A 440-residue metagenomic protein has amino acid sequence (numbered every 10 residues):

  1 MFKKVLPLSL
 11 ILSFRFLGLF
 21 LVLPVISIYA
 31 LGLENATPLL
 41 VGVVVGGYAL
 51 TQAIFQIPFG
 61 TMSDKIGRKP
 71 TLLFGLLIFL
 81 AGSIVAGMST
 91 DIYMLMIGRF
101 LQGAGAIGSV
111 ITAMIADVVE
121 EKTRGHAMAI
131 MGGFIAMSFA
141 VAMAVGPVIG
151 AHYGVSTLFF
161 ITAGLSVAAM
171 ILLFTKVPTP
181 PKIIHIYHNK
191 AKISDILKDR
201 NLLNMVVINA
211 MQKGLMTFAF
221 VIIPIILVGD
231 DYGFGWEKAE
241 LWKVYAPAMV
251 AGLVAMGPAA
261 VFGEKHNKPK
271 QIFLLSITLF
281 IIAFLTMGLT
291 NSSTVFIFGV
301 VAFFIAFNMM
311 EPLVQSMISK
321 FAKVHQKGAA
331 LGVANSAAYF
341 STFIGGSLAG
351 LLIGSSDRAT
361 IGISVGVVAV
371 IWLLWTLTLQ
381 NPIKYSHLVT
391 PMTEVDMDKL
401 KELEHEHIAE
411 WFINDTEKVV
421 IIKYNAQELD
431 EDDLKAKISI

Functional and structural regions predicted by a protein language model:
P24-P38, V221-A239: Short amphipathic helix-loop junctions that connect adjacent transmembrane helices in Major Facilitator Superfamily/SLC
A49-I57, F139-A140, M249-G257, T342-F343: Residue-level signature of mid-helix packing/kink "hotspots" within the transmembrane helices of 12-pass Major
I54-T90: Conserved MFS/SLC helix-loop-helix module at the cytosolic interface between two early adjacent transmembrane helices
Q56-G67, A255-K268, I353: Helix-to-loop junctions at the C-terminal end of transmembrane segments in multipass secondary transporters
K65-G75, E264-I277: Cytoplasmic membrane-interface "Motif A"-like loop-to-helix N-cap segments of 12-TM Major Facilitator Superfamily
G98-I135: Cytoplasmic helix-loop-helix junction between adjacent transmembrane helices in 12-TM secondary transporters
G164-K182, W372-Q380: C-terminal membrane-cytosol helix-exit motif in multi-pass small-molecule transporters
P178-I208: Juxtamembrane intracellular "pre-TM" segments in multi-pass secondary transporters
